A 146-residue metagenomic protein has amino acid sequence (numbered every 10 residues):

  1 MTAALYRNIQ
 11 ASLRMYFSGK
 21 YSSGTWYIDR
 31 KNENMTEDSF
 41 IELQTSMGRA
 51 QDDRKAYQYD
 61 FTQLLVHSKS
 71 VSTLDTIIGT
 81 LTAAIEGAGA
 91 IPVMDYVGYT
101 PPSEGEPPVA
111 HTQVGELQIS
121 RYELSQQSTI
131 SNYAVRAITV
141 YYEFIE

Functional and structural regions predicted by a protein language model:
M1-R54, A88-Q113: Small/polar-rich, solvent-exposed N-terminal microdomains that initiate assembly or binding
L13, I77-I85: Short amphipathic alpha-helices in soluble, non-transmembrane regions that often serve as interface/regulatory elements
T25-Y27, Q118-E123, T139: Ser/Thr- (and often Asn-) enriched beta-sheet segments in non-cytosolic proteins
K31-E33, S46-G48, K69-V71, Q127 (+1 more regions): Generic structural motif
F40-I41, T62, L117, I138: A broad, low-specificity signal marking well-ordered, structured residues that form hydrophobic/aromatic
Q51-Y57, S128-S131: Short, solvent-exposed beta-strand/turn "edge" segments of beta-rich domains on protein surfaces
A56-D75, G79, Y133-F144: Oligomerization/assembly interface segments of phage tail-like spikes and tubes
Q113-T129: Low-complexity, intrinsically disordered Gly/Pro/Thr-rich segments
